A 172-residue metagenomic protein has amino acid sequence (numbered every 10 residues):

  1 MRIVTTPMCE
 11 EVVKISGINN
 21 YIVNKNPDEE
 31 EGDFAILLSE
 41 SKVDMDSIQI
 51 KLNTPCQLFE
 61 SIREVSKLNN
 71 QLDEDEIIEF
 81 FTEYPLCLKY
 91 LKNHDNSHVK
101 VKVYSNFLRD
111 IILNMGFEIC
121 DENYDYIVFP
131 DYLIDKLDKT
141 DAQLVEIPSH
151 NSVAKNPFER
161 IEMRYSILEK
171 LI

Functional and structural regions predicted by a protein language model:
M1-I3: Extreme N-terminal starter segment of soluble prokaryotic enzymes
P7-P55, P85-I172: Binding-cleft/active-site segments that stabilize strongly anionic ligands or cofactors
I36-V43, I50-I78: A basic- and aromatic-enriched beta-loop-alpha substructure that forms the phosphate/nucleotide- and DNA/RNA-contacting
I77-P85: A nucleotide-sugar donor-handling region in carbohydrate enzymes
